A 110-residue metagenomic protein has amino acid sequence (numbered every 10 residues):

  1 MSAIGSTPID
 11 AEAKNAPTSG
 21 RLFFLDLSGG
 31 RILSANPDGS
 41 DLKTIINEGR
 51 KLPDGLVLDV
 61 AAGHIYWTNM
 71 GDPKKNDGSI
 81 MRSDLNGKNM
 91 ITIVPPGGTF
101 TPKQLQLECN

Functional and structural regions predicted by a protein language model:
I4, L56-L58, K103-L107: Hydrophobic core register within WD40 beta-propeller blades
E12-K43: An edge-strand/N-cap motif at the start of beta-rich repeat modules
A16-T18, D59-A62, L107-N110: Residue-level detector of Asp-centered blade-edge/turn motifs that repeat once per structural unit in beta-propeller
S19, P53, T101-Q104: Conserved positions at the start
F24, Y66-T68: Residue position within the beta-strands of beta-propeller blades
G29-G30, G71-K75: Short glycine/acidic-enriched loop and turn motifs that connect beta-strands
R31-L33, G78-M81: A short loop-to-beta-strand structural motif that recurs across blades of beta-propeller domains
I45-G49, I93-G98: Surface loop/turn motifs at the tips and blade-to-blade linkers of beta-strand repeat domains
